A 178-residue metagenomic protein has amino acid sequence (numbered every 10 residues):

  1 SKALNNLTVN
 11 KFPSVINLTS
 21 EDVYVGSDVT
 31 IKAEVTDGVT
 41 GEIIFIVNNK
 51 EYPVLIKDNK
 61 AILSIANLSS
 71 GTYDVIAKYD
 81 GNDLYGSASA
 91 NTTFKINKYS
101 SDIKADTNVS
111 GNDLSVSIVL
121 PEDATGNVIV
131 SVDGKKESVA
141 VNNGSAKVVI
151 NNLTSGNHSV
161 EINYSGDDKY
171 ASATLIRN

Functional and structural regions predicted by a protein language model:
S1-N178: Solvent-exposed beta-strand/loop surfaces, strongest in extracytoplasmic domains of secreted and cell-surface proteins
